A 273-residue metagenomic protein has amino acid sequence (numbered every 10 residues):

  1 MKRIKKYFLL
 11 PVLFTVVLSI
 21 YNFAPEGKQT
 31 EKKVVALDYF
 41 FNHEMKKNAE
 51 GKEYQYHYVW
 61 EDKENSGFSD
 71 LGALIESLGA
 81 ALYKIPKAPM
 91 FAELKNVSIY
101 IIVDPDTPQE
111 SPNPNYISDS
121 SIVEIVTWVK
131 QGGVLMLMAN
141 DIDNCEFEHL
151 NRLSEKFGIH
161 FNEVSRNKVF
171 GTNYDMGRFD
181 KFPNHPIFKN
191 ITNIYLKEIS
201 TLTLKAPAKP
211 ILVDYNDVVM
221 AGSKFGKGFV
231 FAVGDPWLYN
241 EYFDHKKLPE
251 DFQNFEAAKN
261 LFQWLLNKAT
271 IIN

Functional and structural regions predicted by a protein language model:
K2-L9: Bacterial N-terminal signal peptides that target proteins for export
P11-S19: Bacterial N-terminal signal peptides
I20-N273: Short, surface-exposed patches at the edges or C-terminal ends of soluble domains, predominantly
